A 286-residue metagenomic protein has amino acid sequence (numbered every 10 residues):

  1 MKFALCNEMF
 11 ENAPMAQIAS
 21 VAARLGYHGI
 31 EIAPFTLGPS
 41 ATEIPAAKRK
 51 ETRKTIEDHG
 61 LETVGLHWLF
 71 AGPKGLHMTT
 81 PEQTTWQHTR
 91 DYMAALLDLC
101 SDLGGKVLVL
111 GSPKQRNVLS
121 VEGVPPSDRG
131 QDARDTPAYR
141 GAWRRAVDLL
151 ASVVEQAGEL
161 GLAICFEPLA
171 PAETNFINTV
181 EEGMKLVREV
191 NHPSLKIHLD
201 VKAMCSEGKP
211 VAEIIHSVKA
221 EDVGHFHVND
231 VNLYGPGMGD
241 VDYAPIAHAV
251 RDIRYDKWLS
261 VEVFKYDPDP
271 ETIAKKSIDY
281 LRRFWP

Functional and structural regions predicted by a protein language model:
M1-H28, K50-R53, E57, A94 (+2 more regions): Histidine-acidic metal/acid-base catalytic patches
L5-C6, G38-S40, L76, E82-T84 (+5 more regions): Short, contiguous strand/loop micro-motifs
M9-E11, P34-T36, L69-G72, K114-R116 (+4 more regions): Active-site-proximal loop/turn and secondary-structure-junction residues that shape catalytic pockets, frequently
A16-Q17, T55-D58, G75-K196: Active-site acidic/histidine proton-transfer and metal-coordination neighborhood in alpha/beta enzyme cores
A33-R53, S112-Q115: Glycine-rich, proline-tolerant flexible connector loops at the mouths of alpha/beta enzymes
A41-P45, L76-T79, S120-E122, I177-T179 (+2 more regions): Short secondary-structure transition/capping segments
T63, W68, E82: A basic- and aromatic-enriched beta-loop-alpha substructure that forms the phosphate/nucleotide- and DNA/RNA-contacting
